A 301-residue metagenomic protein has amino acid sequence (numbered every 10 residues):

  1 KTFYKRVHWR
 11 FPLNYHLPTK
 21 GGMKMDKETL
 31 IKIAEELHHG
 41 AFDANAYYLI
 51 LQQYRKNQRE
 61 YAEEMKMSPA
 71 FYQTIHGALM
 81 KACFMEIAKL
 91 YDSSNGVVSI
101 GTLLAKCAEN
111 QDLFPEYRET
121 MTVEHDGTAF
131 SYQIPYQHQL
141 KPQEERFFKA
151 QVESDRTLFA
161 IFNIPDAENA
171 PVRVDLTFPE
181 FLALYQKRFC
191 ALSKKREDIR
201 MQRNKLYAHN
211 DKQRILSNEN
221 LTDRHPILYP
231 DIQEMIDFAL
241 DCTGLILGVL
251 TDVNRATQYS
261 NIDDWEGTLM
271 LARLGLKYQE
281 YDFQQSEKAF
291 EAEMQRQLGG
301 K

Functional and structural regions predicted by a protein language model:
K1-K24: Short, Lys/Arg-enriched N-terminal segments with co-localized hydrophobic residues within the first ~10-30 amino acids
T2-R6, R196-I199, L269: General helical secondary-structure elements
K20-K194, L221-K301: Amphipathic alpha-helical interface segments
F189-L216: Histidine-centered, metal-coordinating catalytic motifs and their short helical/loop contexts
